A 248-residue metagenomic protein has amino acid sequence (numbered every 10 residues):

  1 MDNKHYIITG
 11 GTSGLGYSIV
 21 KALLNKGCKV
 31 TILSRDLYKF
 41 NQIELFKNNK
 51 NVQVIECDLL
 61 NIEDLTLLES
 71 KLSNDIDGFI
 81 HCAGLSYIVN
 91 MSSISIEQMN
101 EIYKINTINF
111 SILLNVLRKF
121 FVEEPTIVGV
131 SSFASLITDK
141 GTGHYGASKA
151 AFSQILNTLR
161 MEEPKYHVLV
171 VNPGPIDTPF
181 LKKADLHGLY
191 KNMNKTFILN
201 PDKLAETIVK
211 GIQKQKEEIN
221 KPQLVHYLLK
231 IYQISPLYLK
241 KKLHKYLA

Functional and structural regions predicted by a protein language model:
T12-S13: Conserved glycine-rich cofactor-binding loop
K47-I62: Rossmann-fold cofactor-recognition segment
C82-Y87: Conserved NAD(P)H cofactor-binding loop of Rossmann-fold oxidoreductase domains
N90-M91, S95-I102: Substrate-binding pocket helix/loop in short-chain dehydrogenase/reductase
L114, S148-A151: Active-site helix of classical SDR
S132: Residue(s) in the substrate-gating loop at a strand-loop-helix junction that position the organic substrate next
R160-M161, K165-Q223: SDR active-site lid
